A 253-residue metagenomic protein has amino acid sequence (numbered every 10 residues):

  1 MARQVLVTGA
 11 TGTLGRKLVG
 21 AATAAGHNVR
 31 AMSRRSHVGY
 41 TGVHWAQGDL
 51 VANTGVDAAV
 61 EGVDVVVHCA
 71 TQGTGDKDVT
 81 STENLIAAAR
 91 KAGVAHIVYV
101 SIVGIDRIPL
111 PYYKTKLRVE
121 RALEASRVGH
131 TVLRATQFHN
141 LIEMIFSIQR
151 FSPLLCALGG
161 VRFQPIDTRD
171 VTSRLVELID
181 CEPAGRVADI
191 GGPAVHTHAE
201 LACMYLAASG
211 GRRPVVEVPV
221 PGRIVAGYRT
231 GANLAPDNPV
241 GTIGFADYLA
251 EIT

Functional and structural regions predicted by a protein language model:
A2-H27: N-terminal Rossmann NAD(P)H-binding glycine-rich loop of SDR-like oxidoreductase domains
A2-R3, R169-T253: Mid/C-terminal beta-alpha module of Rossmann-like enzyme folds, strongest in SDR-family dehydrogenases/epimerases
T8, G75, V79, P109-L117 (+3 more regions): Short-chain dehydrogenase/reductase
T8, M32, C69-A70, I97-I102 (+1 more regions): SDR active-site strand-loop-helix element
A31-H37, D49-V51: N-terminal Rossmann-fold cofactor-binding loop
H44-A46, N53, A59-I97, K114-A125: NAD(P)-cofactor binding segment of oxidoreductase domains
S101, R118-M144: Conserved beta-loop-beta element that borders a ligand/cofactor-binding pocket
T131, M144-I166, D170: A conserved pocket-lining segment of Rossmann-fold NAD(P)-dependent short-chain dehydrogenase/reductase
